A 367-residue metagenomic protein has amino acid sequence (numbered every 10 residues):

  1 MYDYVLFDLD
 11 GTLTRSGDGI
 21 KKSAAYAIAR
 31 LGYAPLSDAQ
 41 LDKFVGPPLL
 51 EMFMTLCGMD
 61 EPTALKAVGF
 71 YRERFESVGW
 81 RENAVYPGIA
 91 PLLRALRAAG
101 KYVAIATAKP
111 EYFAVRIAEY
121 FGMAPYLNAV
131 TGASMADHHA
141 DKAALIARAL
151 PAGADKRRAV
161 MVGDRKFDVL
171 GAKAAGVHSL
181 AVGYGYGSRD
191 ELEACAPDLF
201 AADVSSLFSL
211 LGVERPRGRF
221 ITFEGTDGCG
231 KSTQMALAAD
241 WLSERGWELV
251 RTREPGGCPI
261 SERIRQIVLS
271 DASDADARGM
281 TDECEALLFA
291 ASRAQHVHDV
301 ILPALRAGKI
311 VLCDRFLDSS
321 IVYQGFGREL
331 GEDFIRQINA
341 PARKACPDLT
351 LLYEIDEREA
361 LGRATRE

Functional and structural regions predicted by a protein language model:
M1-K43, C57, L237-D240: Active-site neighborhood of HAD-like aspartate-dependent phosphohydrolases
Y4, D141-L170: Conserved Lys-Pro-Asp/Glu-containing loop-to-beta segment of HAD-superfamily phosphomonoesterases, centered on
A29-L31, E51-M59, E82, A90 (+3 more regions): Substrate-recognition/cap helix-loop segment adjacent to the acidic, metal-dependent catalytic center of Asp-based
M52, E76-V78, W247-R343: ATP-dependent small-molecule kinase phosphotransfer cores that center on conserved nucleotide phosphate-binding segments
M54-A90, E285, F289: Metal-dependent phosphoesterase signature
T107, V160-A201: Acidic, Mg2+-coordinating phosphoryl-transfer loop and its flanking beta/alpha structural elements, shared across
K231: Conserved lysine of the Walker
C313-R315, R336, R343-A364: Conserved phosphate-donor/acceptor-positioning beta-strand/loop module used by diverse small-molecule
